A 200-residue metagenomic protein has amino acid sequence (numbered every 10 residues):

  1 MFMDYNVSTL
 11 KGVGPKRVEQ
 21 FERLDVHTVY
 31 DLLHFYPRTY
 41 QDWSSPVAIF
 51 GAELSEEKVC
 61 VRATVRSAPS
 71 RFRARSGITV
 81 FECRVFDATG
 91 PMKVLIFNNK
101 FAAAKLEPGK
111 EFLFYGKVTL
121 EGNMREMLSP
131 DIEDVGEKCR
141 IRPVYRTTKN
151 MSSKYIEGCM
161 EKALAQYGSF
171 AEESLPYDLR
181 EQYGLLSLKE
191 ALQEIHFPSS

Functional and structural regions predicted by a protein language model:
M1-K11: Long, highly charged, low-complexity intrinsically disordered interaction regions that mediate electrostatic DNA/RNA
R17-E19, L24: A structural signal for the main folded, soluble domain(s) of proteins
E22, A52, E181-L185: Conserved phosphate/pyrophosphate-binding and hydrolysis machinery centered on Walker-type P-loop NTPases, extending
F35-R66: OB-fold nucleic-acid-binding modules
R71-S200: Upstream accessory/linker segments immediately N-terminal to the RecA-like ATPase cores of bacterial MutS and a subset
